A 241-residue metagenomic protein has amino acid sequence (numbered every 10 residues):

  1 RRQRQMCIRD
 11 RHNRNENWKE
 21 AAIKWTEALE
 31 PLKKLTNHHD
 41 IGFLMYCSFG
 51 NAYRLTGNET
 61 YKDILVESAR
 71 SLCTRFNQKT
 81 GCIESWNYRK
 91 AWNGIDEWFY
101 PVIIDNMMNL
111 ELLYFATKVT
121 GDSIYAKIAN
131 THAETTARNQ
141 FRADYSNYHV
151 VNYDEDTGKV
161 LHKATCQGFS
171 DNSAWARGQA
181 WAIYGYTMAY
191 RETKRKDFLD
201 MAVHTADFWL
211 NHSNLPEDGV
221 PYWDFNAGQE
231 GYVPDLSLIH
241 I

Functional and structural regions predicted by a protein language model:
R1-R2, A28-R54, W92-N106, A164-Y184 (+2 more regions): Solvent-exposed loop and edge beta-strand segments that line ligand/cofactor-binding and catalytic clefts
R4-I8, I241: Short, small-residue-biased leader/transition segments that mark boundaries at the very start of proteins
R9-I23, Y53-V66, T117-N130, Y190-V203: Structural helix-adjacent loops and short alpha-helical linkers that scaffold large soluble proteins
E16-T36, L65-N87, I128-H149, D154-H162 (+1 more regions): Long, well-ordered core segments of solenoidal/helical folds
N17, T26, D40, T157 (+4 more regions): Asp-box/BNR beta-propeller blade signature and adjacent active/binding-site loops in extracellular glycan-interacting
I41, Y46-Y53, E59-Y61, S71-Y88: Extracytoplasmic mature domains of secreted/periplasmic and thylakoid-lumen proteins
R70, T74-A126, Y145-G185: The feature captures the catalytic groove of carbohydrate-active enzymes
Q140, T193, D197-L238: Non-catalytic carbohydrate-binding regions of carbohydrate-active enzymes
